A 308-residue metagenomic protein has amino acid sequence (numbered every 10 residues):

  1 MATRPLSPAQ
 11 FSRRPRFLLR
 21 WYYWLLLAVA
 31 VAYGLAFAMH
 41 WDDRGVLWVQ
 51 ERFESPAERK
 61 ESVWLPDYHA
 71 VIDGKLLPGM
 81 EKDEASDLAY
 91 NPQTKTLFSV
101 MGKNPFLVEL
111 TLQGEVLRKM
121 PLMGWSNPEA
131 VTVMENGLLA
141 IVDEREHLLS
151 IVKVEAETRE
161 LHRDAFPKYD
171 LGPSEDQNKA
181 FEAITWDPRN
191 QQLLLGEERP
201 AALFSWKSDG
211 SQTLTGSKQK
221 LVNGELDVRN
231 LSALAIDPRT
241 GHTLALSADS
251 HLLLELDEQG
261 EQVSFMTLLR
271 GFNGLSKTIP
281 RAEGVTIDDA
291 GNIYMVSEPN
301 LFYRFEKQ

Functional and structural regions predicted by a protein language model:
A2-Q308: Sequence/structural signature of beta-propeller domains
